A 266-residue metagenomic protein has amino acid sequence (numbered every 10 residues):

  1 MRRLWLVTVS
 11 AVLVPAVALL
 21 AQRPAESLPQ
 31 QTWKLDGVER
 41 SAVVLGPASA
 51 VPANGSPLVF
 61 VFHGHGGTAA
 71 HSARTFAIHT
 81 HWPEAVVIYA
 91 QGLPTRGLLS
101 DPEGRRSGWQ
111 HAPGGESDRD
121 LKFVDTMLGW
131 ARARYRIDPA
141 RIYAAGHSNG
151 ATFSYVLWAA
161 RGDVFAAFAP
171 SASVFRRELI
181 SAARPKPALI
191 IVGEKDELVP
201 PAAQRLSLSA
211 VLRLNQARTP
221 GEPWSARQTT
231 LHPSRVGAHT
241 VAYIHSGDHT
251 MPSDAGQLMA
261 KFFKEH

Functional and structural regions predicted by a protein language model:
A16-L58, G66, A70-H71, F76 (+9 more regions): A domain-start/cap signature at the N-terminus of enzymes
V59-V61, V87, A188: Hydrophobic beta-strand anchors of alpha/beta hydrolase catalytic cores
Q91-R119: Cap/lid segment of the alpha/beta-hydrolase catalytic domain
G92, A169-R177, K195: Active-site nucleophile loop of the alpha/beta-hydrolase fold
F123-A140: Conserved acidic catalytic loop of the alpha/beta-hydrolase fold
I190-V192: Short beta-strand/loop motif that positions the catalytic acidic residue of the alpha/beta-hydrolase fold
K195-V199, H249-T250: Acidic catalytic loop of the alpha/beta-hydrolase fold
